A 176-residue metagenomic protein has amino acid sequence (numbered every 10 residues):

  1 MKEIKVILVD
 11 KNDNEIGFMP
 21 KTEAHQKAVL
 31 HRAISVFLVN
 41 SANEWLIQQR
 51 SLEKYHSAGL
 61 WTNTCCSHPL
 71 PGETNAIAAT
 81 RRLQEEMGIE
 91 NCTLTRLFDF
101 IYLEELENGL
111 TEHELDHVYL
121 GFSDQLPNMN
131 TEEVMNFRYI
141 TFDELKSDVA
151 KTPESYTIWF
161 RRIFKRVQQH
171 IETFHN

Functional and structural regions predicted by a protein language model:
M1-S35, S41: Acidic, metal-coordinating catalytic segment for phosphate/diphosphate chemistry, firing primarily on the Nudix
P20-T22, G59, F100-I101, L110-N176: Nudix hydrolase/Nudix homology domain
E23-I34, E44-R81: Conserved Nudix-box catalytic region and its N-terminal flanking loop in Nudix hydrolases and closely related
V36, C65, R96, H117-Y119: A structural signal for short, well-ordered beta-strand segments
V39-S41, G121-F122: Active-site beta-strand termini and strand-to-loop segments that position acidic
E86: Short alpha-helical functional segments enriched in proximate histidine and acidic residues
E90-D99: A short coil-to-beta-strand element that immediately follows conserved catalytic motifs
